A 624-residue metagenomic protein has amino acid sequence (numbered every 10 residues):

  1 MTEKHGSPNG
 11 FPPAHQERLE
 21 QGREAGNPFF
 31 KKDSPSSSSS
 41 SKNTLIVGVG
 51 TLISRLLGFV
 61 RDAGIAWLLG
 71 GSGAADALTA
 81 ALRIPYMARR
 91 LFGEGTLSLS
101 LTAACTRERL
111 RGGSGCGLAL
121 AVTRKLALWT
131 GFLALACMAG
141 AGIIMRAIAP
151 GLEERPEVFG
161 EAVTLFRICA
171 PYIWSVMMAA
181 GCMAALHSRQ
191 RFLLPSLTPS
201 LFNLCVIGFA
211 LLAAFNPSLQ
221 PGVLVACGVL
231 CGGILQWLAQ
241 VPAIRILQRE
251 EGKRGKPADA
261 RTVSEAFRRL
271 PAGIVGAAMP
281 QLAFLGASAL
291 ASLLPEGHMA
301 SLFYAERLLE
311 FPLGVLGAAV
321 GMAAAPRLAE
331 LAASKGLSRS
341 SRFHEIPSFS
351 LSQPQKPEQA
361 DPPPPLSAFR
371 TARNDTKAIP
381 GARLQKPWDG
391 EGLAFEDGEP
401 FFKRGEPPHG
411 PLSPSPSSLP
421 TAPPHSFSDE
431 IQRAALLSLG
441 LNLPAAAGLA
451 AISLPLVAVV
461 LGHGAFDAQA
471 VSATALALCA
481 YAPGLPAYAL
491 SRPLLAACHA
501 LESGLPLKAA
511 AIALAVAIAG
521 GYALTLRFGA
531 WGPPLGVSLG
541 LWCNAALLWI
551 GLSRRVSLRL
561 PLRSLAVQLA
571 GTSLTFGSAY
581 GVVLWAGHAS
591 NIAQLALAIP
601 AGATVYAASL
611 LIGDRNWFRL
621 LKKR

Functional and structural regions predicted by a protein language model:
T2-E3, K31-S340, P424-R624: Membrane-embedded alpha-helical bundles of multi-pass transporters/translocases, especially carrier/permease families
T2-S37, K335-H425: Intrinsic disorder/low-complexity segments
